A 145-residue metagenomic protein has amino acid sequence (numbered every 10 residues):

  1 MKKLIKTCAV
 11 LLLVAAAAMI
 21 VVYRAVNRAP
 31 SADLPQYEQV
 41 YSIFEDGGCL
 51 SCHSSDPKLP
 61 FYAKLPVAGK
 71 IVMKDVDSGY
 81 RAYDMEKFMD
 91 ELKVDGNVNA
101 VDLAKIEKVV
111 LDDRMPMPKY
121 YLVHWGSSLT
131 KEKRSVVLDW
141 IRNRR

Functional and structural regions predicted by a protein language model:
K6-Y23: Hydrophobic membrane-insertion alpha-helices, especially the h-region of bacterial N-terminal signal peptides
Y23-F44, K58: Electrostatic cytochrome c docking/interface patches
R28, D112-L122: His/Cys-centered metal/cofactor-coordination and adjacent catalytic loops
F44-D56, V137: The canonical Cys-X-X-Cys-His
P57, D77, L111, M115 (+1 more regions): Sec-exported extracytoplasmic/periplasmic mature domains
F61-V67: Short cysteine/histidine-rich zinc-coordinating motifs and their immediately flanking basic loops
M73-K108, Y121-R134: Electron-transfer interface patches adjacent to heme c in soluble/periplasmic c-type cytochromes and di-/multiheme
T130-R145: C-terminal partner/receptor-binding element of secreted or periplasmic proteins
